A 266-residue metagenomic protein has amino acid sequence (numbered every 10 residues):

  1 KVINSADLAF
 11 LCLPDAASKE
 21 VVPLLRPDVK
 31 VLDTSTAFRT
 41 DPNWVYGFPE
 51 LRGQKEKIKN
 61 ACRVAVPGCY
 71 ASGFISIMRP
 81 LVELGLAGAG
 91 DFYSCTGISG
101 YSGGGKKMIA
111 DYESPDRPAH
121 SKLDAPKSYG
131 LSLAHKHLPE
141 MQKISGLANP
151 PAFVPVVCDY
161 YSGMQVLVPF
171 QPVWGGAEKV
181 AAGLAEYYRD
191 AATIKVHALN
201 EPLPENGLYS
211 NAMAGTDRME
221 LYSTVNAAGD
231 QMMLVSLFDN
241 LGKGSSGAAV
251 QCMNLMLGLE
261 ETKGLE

Functional and structural regions predicted by a protein language model:
K1, F92, T96, Y101-L234: C-terminal substrate-binding/catalytic lobe of Rossmann-fold NAD(P)-dependent oxidoreductases
K1-L123, Y129, T224-A227, K263: N-terminal Rossmann-like NAD(P) cofactor-binding subdomain of oxidoreductases, focused on the glycine-rich
V64, V180-L184, A249: PAPS/PAP-binding and catalytic site of the sulfotransferase fold
C69, P172, N240: Residue-level signal for short, function-critical loop segments
G73-F74, G176, G244-S245: Secondary-structure boundary/capping motif
I75-V82, L138-Q142, A185, Y222 (+1 more regions): Predominant activation on well-ordered alpha-helical scaffold segments within soluble catalytic domains
R218-E266: NAD(P)-dependent Rossmann-like dehydrogenase/reductase catalytic/cofactor-binding core
